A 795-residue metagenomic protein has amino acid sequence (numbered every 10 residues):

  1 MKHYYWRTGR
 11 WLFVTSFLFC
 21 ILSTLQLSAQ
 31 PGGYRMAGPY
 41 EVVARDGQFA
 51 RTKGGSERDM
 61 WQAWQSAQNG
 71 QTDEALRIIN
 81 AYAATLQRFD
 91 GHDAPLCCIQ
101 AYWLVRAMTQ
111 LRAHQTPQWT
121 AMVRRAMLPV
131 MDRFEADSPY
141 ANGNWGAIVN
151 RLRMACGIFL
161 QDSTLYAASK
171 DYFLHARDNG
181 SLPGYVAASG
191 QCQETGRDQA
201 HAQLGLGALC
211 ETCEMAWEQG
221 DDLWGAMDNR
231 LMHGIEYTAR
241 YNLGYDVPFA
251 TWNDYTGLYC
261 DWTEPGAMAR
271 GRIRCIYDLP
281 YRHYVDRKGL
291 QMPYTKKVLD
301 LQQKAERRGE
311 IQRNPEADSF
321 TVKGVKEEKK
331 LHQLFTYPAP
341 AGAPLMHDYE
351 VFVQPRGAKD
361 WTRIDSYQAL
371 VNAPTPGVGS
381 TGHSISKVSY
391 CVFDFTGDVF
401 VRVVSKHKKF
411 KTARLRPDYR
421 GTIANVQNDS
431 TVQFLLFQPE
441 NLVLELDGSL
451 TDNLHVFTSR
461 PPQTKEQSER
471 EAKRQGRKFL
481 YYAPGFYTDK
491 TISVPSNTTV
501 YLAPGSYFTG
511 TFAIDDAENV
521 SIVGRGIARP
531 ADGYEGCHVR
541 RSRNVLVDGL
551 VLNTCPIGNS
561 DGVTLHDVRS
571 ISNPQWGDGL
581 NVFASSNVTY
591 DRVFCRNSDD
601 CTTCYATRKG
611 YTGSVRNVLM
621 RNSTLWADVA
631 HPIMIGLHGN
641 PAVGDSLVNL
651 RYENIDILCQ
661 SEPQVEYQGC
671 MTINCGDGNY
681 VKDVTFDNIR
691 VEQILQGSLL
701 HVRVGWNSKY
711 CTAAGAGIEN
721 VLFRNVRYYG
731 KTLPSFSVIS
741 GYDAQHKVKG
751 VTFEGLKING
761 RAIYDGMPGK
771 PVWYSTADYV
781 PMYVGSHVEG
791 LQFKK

Functional and structural regions predicted by a protein language model:
M1-Q30: Bacterial Sec-dependent N-terminal signal peptides
A29, V322-S496, T509, D516 (+3 more regions): Extracellular "leader-to-stem" segments immediately downstream of a signal peptide or signal-anchor in secreted/lumenal
A29-P139, A147, L174, M215-E218 (+1 more regions): Extracellular glycan-targeting catalytic surfaces
Y82-D90, V130-E135, N179-Q199: Acidic/His metal-coordination segments adjacent to aromatic residues that form catalytic metal sites in metalloenzymes
F434-L436, Y487-T499, Y507-V523, R529-L546 (+7 more regions): Extracellular beta-strand-rich solenoid/capping regions of secreted or surface-exposed proteins that bind or remodel
N497-T499, P504, E518-R529, R543-N553 (+8 more regions): Right-handed parallel beta-helix
A531-H538, V551-T554, P574-N581, N597-Y611 (+4 more regions): Extracellular beta-strand/beta-solenoid scaffold signature
E662-K795: Extracellular beta-rich repeat passengers
